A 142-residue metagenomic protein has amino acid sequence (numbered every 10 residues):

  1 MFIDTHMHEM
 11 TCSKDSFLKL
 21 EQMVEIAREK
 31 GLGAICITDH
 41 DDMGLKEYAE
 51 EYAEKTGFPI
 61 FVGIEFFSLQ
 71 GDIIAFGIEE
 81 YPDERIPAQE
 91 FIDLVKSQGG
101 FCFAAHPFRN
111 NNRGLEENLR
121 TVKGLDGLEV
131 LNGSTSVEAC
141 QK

Functional and structural regions predicted by a protein language model:
M1-S97, G114, T121-K123, V130-K142: A metal-dependent hydrolase metal-coordination microenvironment
S97-G99, F103: Short glycine/Trp-rich loop-beta-loop segment that forms part of the substrate-binding cleft
F103-N111: Aromatic-lined carbohydrate-recognition surfaces of secreted/lumenal glycan-active proteins
